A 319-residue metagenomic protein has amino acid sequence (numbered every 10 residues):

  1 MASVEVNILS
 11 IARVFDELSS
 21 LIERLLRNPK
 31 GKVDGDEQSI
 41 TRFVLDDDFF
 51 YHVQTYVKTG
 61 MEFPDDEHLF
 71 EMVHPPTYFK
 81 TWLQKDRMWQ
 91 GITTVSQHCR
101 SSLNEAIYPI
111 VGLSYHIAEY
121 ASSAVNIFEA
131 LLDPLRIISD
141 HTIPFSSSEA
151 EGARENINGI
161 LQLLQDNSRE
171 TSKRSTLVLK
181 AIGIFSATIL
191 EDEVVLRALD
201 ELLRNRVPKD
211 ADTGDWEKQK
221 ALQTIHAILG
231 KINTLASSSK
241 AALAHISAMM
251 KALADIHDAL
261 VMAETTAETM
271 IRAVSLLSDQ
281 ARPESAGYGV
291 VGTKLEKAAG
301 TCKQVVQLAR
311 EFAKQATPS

Functional and structural regions predicted by a protein language model:
M1-D200, T224-S319: An N-terminally focused, membrane-permeabilizing/fusogenic/translocator signature enriched in pore-forming
V194-R197, E201-Q219, Q223: Membrane-inserting effector segments that mediate pore formation, membrane fusion, or transient membrane insertion
